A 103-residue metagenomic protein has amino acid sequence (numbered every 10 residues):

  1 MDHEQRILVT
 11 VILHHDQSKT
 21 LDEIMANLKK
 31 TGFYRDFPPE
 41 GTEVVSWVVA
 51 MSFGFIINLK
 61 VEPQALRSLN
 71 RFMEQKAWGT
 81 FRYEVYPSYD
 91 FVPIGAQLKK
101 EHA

Functional and structural regions predicted by a protein language model:
M1-F37, E43-G54, V61-R67, R71 (+1 more regions): Short S/T/G/P-rich N-terminal loop/turn motif that feeds into the first structured element of a domain
P39-T42, W78-T80: Short, well-ordered coil/turn elements that cap or connect secondary structure elements
F72-K76: A short linear boundary/processing microfeature
A77-D90: Conserved short beta-strand edge segments in small beta-sheet-based binding/regulatory domains
